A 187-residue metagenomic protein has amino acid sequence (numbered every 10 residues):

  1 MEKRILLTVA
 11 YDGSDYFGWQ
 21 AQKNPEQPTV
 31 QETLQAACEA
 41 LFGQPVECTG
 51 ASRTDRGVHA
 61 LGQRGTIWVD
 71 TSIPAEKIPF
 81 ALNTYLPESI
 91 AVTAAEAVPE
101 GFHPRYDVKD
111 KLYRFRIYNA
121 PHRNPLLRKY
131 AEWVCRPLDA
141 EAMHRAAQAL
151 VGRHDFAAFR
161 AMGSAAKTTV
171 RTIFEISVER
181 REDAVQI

Functional and structural regions predicted by a protein language model:
M1-I187: Structured-RNA-binding interfaces characteristic of tRNA pseudouridine synthases
